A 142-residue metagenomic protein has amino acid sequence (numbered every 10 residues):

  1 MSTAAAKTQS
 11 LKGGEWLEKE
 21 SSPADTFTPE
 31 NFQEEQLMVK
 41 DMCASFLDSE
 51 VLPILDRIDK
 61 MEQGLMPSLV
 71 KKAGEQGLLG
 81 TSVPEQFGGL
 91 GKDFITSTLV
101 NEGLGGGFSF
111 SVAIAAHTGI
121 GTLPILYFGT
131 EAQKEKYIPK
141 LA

Functional and structural regions predicted by a protein language model:
M1-E35: Intrinsic disorder at enzyme termini
S2-G13, S49, G77, E85 (+1 more regions): Alpha-helix capping/hinge segments and adjacent helical runs
A5-T8, W16-L17, K40-A44, V83-Q86 (+1 more regions): A broad, low-specificity signal for short, low-complexity segments enriched in glycine/proline and polar/charged
Q9, G13-G14, C43-S49, G129-K136: Long, well-ordered alpha-helical segments
N31-D48: Mature N-terminal segment immediately following signal peptide/propeptide cleavage in secreted/periplasmic
L52-A142: Glycine-rich flavin
